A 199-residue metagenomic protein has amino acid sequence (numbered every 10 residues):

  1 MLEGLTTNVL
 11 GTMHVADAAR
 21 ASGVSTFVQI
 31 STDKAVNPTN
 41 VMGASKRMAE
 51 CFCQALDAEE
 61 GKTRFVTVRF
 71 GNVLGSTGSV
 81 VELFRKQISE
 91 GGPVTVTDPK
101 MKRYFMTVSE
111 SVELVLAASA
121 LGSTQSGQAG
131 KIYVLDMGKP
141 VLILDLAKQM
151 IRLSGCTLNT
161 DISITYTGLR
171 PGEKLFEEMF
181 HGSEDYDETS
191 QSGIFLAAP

Functional and structural regions predicted by a protein language model:
L2-E50, A55: Conserved Rossmann-fold NAD(P)-dependent oxidoreductase catalytic core, especially the SDR/UDP-sugar
A21, A55-N72, T77-P199: Strand-loop microenvironment adjacent to phosphate/nucleotide-handling motifs in alpha/beta enzyme folds
